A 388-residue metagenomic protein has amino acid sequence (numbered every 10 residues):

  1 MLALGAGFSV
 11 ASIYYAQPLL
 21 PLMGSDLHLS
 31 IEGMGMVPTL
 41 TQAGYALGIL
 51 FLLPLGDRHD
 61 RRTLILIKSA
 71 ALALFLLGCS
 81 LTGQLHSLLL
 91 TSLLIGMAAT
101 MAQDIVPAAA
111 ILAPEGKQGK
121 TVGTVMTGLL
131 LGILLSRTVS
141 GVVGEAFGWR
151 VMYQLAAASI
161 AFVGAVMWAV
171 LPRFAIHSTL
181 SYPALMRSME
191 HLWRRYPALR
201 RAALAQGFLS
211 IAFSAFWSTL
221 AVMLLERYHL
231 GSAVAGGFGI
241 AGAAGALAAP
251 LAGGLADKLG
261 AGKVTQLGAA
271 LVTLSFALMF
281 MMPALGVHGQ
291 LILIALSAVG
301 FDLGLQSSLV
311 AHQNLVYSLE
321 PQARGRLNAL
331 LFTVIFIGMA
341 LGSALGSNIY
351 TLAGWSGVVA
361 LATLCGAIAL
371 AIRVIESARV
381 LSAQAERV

Functional and structural regions predicted by a protein language model:
L47-L85: Conserved MFS/SLC helix-loop-helix module at the cytosolic interface between two early adjacent transmembrane helices
I49-D60, A248-A261, Y350: Helix-to-loop junctions at the C-terminal end of transmembrane segments in multipass secondary transporters
S87, T124-L171: Helix-loop-helix hairpin linking two adjacent transmembrane segments in secondary transporters
T91-L129: Cytoplasmic helix-loop-helix junction between adjacent transmembrane helices in 12-TM secondary transporters
M101-A113, L305-E320: Intracellular juxtamembrane helix-capping segments at the cytosolic ends of symmetry-related transmembrane helices
L171-L204: Juxtamembrane intracellular "pre-TM" segments in multi-pass secondary transporters
K263-A311: C-terminal transmembrane helical hairpin of 12-TM major facilitator-type secondary transporters
